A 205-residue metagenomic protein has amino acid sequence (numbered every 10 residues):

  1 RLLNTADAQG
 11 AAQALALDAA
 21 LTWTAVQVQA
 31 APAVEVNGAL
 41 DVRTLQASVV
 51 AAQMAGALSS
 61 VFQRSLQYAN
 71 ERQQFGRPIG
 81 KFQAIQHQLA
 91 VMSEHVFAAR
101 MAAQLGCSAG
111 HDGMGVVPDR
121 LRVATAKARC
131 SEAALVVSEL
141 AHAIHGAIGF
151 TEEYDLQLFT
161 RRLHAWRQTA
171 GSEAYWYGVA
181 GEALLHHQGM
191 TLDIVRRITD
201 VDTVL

Functional and structural regions predicted by a protein language model:
R1-Q63, Q67, T191-L205: FAD-binding core of flavoproteins
S48-L205: Alpha-helical interface subdomain recognition
